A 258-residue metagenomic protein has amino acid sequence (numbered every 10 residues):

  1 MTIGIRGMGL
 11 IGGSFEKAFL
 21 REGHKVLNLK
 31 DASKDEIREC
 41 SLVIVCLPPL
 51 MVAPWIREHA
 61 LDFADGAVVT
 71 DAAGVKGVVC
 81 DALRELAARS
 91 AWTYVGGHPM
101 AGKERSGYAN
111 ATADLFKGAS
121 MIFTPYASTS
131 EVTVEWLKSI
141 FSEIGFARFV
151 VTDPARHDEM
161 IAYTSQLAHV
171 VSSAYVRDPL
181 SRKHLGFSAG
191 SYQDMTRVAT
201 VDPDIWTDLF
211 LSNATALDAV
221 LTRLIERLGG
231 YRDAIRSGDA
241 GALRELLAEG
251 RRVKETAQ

Functional and structural regions predicted by a protein language model:
M1-L42: NAD(P)+-binding Rossmann beta1-loop-alpha1 motif at the extreme N-terminus of oxidoreductases
E36-I37, D62, L115: Structural alpha-helical scaffold elements that stabilize or flank donor/cofactor-binding regions in carbohydrate
V43-I44, T70: N-terminal Rossmann-like NAD(P) cofactor-binding module of classical short-chain dehydrogenase/reductase
C46-P48, A73, P125: Glycine-rich, N-terminal phosphate-binding loop of Rossmann-like dinucleotide-binding domains
I56-A109: Rossmann-like NAD(P)(H) cofactor-binding subdomain of soluble oxidoreductases
A113-R197: Internal alpha-helical scaffold of NAD(P)-dependent oxidoreductase catalytic cores
K183-K254: Interdomain hinge/lid region at the active-site interface of Rossmann-like NAD(P)-dependent oxidoreductases
